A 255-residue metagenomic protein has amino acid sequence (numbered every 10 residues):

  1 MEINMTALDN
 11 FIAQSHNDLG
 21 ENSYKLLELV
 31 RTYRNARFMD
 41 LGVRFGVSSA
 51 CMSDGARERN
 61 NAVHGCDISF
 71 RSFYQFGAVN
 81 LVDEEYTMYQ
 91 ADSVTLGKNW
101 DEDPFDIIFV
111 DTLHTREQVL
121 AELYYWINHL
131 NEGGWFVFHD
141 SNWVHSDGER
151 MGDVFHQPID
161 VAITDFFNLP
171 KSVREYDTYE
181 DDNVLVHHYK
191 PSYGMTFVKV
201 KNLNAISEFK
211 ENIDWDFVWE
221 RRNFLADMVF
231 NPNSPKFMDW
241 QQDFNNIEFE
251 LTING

Functional and structural regions predicted by a protein language model:
M1-F109, L113-G255: A short alpha-helical cap/connector motif
